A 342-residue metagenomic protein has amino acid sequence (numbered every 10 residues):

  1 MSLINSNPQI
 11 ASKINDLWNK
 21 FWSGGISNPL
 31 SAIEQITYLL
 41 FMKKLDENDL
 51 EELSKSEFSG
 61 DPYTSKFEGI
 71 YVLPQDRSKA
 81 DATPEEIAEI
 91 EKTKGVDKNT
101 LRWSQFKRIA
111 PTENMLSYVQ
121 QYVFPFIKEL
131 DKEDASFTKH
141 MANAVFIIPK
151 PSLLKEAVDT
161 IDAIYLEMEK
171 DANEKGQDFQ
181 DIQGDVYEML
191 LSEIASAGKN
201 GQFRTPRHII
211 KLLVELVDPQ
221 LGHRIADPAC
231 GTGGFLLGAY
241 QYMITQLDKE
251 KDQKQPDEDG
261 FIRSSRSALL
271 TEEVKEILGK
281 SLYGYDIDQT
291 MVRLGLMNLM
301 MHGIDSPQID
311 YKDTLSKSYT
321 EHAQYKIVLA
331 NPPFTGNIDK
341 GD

Functional and structural regions predicted by a protein language model:
M1-L221, Q308-Y319: Non-catalytic, mostly N-terminal accessory regions of nucleic-acid modification and defense proteins
T205-A330, T335-D339: Conserved S-adenosyl-L-methionine
